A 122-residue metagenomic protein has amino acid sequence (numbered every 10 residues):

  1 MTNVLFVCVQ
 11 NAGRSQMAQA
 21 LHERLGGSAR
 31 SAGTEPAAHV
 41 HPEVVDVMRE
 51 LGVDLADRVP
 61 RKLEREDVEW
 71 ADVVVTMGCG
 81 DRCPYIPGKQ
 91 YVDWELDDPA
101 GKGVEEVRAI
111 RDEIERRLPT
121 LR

Functional and structural regions predicted by a protein language model:
M1-E64: Conserved active-site segments centered on acidic
V68-W70: Alpha-helix C-terminal capping/helix-to-coil transition sites in glycosyltransferase folds
V73: Short, Asp-centered acidic motifs that coordinate Mg2+ and/or phosphate in catalytic or ligand-binding sites
T76: Redox-cofactor binding/interface segments in oxidoreductases and associated redox assembly factors
C79-R122: Phosphate-binding/catalytic loops
